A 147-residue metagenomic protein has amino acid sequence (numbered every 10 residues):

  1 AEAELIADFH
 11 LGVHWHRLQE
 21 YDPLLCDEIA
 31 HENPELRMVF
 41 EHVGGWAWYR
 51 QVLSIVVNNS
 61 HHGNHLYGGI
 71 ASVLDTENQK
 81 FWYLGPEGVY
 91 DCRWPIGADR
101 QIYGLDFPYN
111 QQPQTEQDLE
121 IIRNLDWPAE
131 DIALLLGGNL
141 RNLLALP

Functional and structural regions predicted by a protein language model:
A1-I102: Catalytic pocket-lining loop regions of alpha/beta-barrel enzymes, especially the amidohydrolase/enolase/GH5 lineages
D91, G97-R100, P108-P147: Mid-to-C-terminal alpha-helical segments outside catalytic/metal-binding sites
